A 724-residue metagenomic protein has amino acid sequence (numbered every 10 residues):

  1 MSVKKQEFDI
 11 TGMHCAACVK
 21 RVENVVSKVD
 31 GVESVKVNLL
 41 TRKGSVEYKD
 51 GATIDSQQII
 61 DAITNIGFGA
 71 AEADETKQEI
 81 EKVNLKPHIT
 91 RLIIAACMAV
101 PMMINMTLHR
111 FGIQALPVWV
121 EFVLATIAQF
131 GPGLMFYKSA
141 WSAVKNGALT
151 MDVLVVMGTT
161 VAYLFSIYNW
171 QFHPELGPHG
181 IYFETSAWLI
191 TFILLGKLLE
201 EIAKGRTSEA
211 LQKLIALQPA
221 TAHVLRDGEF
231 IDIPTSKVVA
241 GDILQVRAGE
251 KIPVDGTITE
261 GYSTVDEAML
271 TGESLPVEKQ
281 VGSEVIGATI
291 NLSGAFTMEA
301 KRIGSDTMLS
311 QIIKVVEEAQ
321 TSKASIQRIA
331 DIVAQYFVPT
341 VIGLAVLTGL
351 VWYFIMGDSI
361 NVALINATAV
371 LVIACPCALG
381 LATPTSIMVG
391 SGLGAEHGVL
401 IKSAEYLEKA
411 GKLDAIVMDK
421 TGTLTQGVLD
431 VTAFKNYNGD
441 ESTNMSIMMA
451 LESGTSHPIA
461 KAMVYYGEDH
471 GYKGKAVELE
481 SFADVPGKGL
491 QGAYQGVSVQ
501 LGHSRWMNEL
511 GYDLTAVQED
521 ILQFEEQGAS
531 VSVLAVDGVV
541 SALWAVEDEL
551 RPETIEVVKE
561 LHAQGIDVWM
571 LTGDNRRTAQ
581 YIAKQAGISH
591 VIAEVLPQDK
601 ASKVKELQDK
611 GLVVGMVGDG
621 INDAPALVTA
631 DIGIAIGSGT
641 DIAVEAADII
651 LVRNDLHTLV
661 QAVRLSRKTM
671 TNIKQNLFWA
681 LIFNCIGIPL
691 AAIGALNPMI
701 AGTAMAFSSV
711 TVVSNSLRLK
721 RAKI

Functional and structural regions predicted by a protein language model:
M1-V118, F130-P132, K213, E229 (+4 more regions): Flexible metal-binding regulatory segments at protein termini and peripheral loops
V3, Y494-G496, S530, V536-Q675: Conserved ATP-binding TGD loop and adjacent catalytic N/P-domain core of P-type ATPases
D30-G51, Q57-D61, F183, Q212-D306 (+2 more regions): Conserved cytosolic catalytic loops of P-type ATPases
K77-C97, S139-A162, I313-A345, A367 (+5 more regions): Soluble-to-membrane junctions at the N-terminal ends of transmembrane alpha-helices in multi-pass ion-transporting
P87-T221, I332, F434: Transmembrane helix-loop-helix hairpins at the membrane interface
P101-V123, K138-A148, T160-E184, Y336-I373 (+2 more regions): Helix-interface capping motifs at the ends of transmembrane segments in multi-pass membrane proteins
L108-I113, W119, K145, L164 (+8 more regions): Membrane-embedded alpha-helical bundles of multi-pass transporters
V431, K435-I566, R576, I588-K603: P-type ATPase nucleotide-binding
